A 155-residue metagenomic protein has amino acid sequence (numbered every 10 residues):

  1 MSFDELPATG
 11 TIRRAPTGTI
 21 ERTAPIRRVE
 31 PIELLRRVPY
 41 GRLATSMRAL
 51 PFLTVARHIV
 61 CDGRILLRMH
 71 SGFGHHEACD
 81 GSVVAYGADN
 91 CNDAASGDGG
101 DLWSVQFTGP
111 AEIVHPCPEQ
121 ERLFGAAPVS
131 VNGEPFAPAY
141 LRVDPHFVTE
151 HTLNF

Functional and structural regions predicted by a protein language model:
S2-R14, E21-R22, D89-F155: Charged, gly/pro-rich active-site loop segments
R14-G18, I59-V60: Short, basic, glycine/proline-bearing loop/turn elements
P16-R42: Short, basic/aromatic recognition patches
V38, L53, V60-D62, C79-V83 (+2 more regions): Short connector loops at helix/strand junctions that flank enzyme active sites, especially segments positioning acidic
V38-H70, Y86: Short beta-strand segments
F73-H75: Short, surface-exposed beta-strand-loop junctions and turns on beta-sheet-rich folds
V83-V84, F124: Conserved short secondary-structure elements within globular domains
